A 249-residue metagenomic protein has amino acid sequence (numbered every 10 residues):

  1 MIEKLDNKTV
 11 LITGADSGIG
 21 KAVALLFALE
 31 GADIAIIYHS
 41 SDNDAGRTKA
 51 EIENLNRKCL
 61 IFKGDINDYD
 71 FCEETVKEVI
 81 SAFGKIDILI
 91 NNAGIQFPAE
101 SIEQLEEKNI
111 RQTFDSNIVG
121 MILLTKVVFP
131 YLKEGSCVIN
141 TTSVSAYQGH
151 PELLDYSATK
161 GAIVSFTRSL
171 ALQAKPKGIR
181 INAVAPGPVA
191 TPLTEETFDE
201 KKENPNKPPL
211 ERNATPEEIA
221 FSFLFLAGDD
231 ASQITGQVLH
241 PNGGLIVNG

Functional and structural regions predicted by a protein language model:
D16-G18: Conserved glycine-rich cofactor-binding loop
E73, S81, Q96-R111, P130 (+2 more regions): Conserved mid-core segment of classical short-chain dehydrogenase/reductases
A99, Q148, L224, T235-G249: Short C-terminal tail/terminal secondary-structure segment of NAD(P)H-dependent dehydrogenase/reductase domains
E103-I122, I139, I163, L210: Catalytic Tyr-X3-Lys loop
T125, T159, T167: Active-site helix of classical SDR
P130, L172-P176, S232: Alpha-helical segment proximal to the catalytic Tyr-Lys
S143: Residue(s) in the substrate-gating loop at a strand-loop-helix junction that position the organic substrate next
L153, L172, P176, A183-P209 (+2 more regions): A glycine/serine/threonine-rich, flexible loop-to-helix segment that serves as the NAD(P) cofactor-binding "lid"
